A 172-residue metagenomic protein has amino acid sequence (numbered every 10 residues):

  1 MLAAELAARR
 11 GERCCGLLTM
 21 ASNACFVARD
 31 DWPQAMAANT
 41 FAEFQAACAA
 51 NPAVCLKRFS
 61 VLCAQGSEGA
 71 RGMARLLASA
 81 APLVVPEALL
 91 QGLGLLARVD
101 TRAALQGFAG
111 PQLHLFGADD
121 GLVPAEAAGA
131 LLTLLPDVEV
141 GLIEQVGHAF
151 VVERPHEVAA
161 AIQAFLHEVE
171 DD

Functional and structural regions predicted by a protein language model:
L2-L6: Hydrolases whose catalytic domains are alpha/beta-hydrolase-1, hotdog thioesterase, or metallo-beta-lactamase-like
A8-R9, R13-A47, A88: Flexible "cap/lid" loop of the alpha/beta hydrolase fold
A49-A104: Conserved alpha/beta-hydrolase catalytic His-Asp/Glu region
V84, V123, E153: Residue-level signal for the nucleotide or nucleotide-sugar donor/cofactor binding architecture
F108, H114-F116, D120: Short beta-strand/loop motif that positions the catalytic acidic residue of the alpha/beta-hydrolase fold
G121-A127: Conserved alpha/beta-hydrolase "acid-adjacent" motif
G129-V138: Active-site-adjacent alpha-helix of alpha/beta-hydrolase-fold enzymes
D137-D172: Catalytic active-site module of serine/aspartate enzymes centered on a nucleophile-bearing elbow/loop
